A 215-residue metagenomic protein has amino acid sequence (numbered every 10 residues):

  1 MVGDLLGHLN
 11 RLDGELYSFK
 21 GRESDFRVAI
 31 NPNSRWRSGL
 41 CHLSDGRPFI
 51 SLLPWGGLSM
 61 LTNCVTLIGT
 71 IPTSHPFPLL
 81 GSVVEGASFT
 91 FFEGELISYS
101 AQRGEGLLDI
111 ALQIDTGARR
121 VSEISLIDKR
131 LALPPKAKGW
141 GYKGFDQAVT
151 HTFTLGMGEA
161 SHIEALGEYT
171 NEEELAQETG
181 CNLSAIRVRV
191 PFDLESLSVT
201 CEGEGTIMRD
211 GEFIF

Functional and structural regions predicted by a protein language model:
M1-I68: Active-site bordering "gate/hinge" segments that shape substrate access to catalytic or cofactor-binding pockets
V2, L9, K138-F215: Charged, compositionally biased interaction regions
V2-L5, L12-E15, W55-L58, P72-F77 (+3 more regions): Glycine-rich, charged/polar anion/phosphate-binding loops that engage phosphate groups from diverse ligands
N10-L12, L80-V83, G117, V190-F192: Short solvent-exposed loop/turn micro-motifs enriched in small/polar/acidic residues
S24, N33-R35, P76-P78, E95-L96 (+5 more regions): Short, glycine-/Ser/Thr-/acidic-enriched flexible segments
L61-T116: Long, well-ordered mid-to-C-terminal structural blocks that present hydrophobic/aromatic surfaces
I68, V84-G86, E93, R119-E123 (+3 more regions): Active-site lining segments that contact anionic ligands and/or coordinate catalytic metals
S98-E164: Dual-mode signal for accessory low-complexity, basic/Gly-rich regions
